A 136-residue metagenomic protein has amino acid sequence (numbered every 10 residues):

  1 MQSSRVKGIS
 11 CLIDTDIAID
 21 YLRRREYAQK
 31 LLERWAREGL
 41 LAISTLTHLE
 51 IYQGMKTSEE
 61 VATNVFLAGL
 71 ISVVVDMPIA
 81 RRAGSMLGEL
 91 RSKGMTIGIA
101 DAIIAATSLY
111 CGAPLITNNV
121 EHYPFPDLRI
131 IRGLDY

Functional and structural regions predicted by a protein language model:
M1-I43, Y52-A68, Y136: Short, well-structured N-terminal submotif of metal-dependent ribonuclease cores
M1-S10, A105, L109-Y136: Acidic, PIN/NYN-like endoribonuclease modules and their adjacent C-terminal/linker elements
D14-T15, I51, A83, S108 (+1 more regions): Generic structural signal for small/hydrophobic residues in well-ordered secondary structure, especially within
I17-A18, T47, I79, I103-I104 (+1 more regions): Alpha-helix capping/helix-boundary segments
A28-Q29, H48, E60-T63, A80-A83 (+1 more regions): A general structural signal for well-ordered alpha-helical segments in protein cores
L49, I71-S92: Acidic catalytic patch
G94-I97: Donor nucleotide-sugar recognition loop
